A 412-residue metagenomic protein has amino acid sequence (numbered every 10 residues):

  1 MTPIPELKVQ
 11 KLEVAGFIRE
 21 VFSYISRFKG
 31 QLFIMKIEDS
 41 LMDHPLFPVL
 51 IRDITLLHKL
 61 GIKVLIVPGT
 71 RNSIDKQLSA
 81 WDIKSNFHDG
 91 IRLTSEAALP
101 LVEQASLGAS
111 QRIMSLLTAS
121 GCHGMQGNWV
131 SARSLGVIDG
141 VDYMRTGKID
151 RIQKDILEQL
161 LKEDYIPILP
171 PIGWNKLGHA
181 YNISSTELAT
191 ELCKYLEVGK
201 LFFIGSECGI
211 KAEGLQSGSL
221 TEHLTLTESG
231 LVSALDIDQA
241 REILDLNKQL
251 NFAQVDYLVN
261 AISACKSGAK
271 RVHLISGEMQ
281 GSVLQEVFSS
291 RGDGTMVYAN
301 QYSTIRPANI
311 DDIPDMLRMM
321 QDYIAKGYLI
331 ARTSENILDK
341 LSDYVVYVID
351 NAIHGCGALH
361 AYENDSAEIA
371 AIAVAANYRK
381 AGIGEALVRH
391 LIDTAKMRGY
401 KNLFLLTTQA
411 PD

Functional and structural regions predicted by a protein language model:
M1-R271, R306-R318, V348, A361: Nucleotide/pyrophosphate-binding catalytic subdomain
N72-I74, M279-V283, R291: Terminal amphipathic helices with adjacent charged low-complexity linkers/tails
Q285-N300, P307-I310: Active-site loop ensemble at the mouth of alpha/beta enzyme cores that anchors a bound cofactor
N300-A331: Short amphipathic alpha-helix that is part of the acyltransferase structural core
A331-A375: A conserved beta-strand-loop-helix scaffold within acyl/acetyltransferase catalytic domains
I372-R379, Q409: A short, internal acetyl-CoA/4′-phosphopantetheine-binding micro-motif in the GNAT/acyltransferase core
Y378, G382-H390, Y400: Conserved acetyl-CoA pyrophosphate-binding loop and the N-cap/start of the following alpha-helix in GNAT-like
A395-T408: Conserved GNAT acetyl-CoA-binding A-motif
